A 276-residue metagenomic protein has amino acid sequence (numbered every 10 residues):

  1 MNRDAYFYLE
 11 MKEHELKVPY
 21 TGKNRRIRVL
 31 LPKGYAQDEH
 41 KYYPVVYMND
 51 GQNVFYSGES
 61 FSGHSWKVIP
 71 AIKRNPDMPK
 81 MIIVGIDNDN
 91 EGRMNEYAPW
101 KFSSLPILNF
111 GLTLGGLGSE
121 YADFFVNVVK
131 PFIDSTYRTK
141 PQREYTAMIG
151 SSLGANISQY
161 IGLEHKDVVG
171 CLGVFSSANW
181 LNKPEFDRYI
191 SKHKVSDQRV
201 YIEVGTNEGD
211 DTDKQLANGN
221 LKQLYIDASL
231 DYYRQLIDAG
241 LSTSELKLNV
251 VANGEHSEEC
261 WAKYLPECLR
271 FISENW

Functional and structural regions predicted by a protein language model:
M1-W276: Non-catalytic cap/lid and distal C-terminal segments of serine-dependent acyl enzymes
